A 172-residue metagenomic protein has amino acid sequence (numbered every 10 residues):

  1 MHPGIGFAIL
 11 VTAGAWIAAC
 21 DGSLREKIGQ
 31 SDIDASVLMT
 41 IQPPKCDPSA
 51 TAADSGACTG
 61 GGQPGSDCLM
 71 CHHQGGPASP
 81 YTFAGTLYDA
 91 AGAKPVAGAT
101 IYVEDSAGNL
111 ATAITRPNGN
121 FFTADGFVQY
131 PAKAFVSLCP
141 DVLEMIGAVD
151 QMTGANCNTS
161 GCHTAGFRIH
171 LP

Functional and structural regions predicted by a protein language model:
M1-A18: Sec-dependent bacterial lipoprotein signal peptides
A19-G98, V103-P172: Sequence context surrounding c-type heme c attachment/ligation sites in exported
